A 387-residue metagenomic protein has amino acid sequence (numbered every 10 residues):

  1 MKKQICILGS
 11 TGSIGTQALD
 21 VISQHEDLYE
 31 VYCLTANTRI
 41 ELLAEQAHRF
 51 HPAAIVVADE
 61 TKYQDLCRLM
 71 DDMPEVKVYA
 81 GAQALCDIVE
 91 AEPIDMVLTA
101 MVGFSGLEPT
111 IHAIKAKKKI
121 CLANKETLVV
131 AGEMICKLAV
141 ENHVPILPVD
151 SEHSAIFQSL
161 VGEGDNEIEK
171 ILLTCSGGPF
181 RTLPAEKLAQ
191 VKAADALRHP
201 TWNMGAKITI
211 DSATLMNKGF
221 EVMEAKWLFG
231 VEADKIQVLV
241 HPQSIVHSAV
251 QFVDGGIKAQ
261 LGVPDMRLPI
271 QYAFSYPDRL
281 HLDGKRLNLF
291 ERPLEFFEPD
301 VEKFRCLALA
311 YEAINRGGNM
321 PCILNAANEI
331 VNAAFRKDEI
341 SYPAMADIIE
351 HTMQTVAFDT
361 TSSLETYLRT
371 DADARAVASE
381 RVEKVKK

Functional and structural regions predicted by a protein language model:
M1-K387: Catalytic, metal-anchored helix/loop core of enzyme active sites in primary metabolism
